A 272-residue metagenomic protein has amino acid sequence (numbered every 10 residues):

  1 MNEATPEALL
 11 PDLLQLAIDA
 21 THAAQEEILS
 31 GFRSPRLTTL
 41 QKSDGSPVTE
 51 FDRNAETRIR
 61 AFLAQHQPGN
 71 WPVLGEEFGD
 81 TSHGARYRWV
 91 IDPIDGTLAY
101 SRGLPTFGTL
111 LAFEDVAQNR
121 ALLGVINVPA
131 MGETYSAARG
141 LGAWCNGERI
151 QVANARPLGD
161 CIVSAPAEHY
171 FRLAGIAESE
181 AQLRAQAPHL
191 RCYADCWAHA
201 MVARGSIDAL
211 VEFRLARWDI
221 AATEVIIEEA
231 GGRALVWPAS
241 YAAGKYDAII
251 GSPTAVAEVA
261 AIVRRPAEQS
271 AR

Functional and structural regions predicted by a protein language model:
M1-I94, E268, R272: N-terminal subdomain of lithium-sensitive/metallo-dependent phosphomonoesterases centered on the IMPase/IPPase/PAP
A24, I28-G31, D52, L63 (+7 more regions): Residue-level signal for inorganic ion chemistry
R53, E77, P93-G96, P129 (+3 more regions): Generic detector of well-ordered alpha-helical packing
R58, G108, A222-V225: Short amphipathic alpha-helical face segments that pack within enzyme cores and frequently flank/anchor catalytic
V73-L74, V90, W144, S164 (+2 more regions): Structural detector of well-ordered beta-strand residues that form the stable sheet scaffold of enzyme domains
H83-W144: DPxDG-like acidic metal-binding loop motif
Q151-R272: An extended, acidic
